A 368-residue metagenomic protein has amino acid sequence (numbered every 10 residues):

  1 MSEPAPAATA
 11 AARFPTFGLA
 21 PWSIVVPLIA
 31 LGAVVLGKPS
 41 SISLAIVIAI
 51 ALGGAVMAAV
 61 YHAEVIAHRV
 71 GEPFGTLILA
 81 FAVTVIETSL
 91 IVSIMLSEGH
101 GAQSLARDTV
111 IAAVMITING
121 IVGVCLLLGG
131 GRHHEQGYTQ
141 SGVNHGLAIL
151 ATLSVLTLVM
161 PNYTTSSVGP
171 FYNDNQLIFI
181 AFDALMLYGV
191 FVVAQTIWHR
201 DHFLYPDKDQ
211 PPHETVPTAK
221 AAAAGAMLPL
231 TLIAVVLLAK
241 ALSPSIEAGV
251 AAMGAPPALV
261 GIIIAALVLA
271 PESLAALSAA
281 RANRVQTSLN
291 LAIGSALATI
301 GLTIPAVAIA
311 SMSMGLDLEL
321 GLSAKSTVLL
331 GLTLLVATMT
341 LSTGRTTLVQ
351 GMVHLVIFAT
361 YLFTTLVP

Functional and structural regions predicted by a protein language model:
M1-P368: Hydrophobic alpha-helical segments, chiefly the membrane-spanning helices and signal/signal-anchor peptides
